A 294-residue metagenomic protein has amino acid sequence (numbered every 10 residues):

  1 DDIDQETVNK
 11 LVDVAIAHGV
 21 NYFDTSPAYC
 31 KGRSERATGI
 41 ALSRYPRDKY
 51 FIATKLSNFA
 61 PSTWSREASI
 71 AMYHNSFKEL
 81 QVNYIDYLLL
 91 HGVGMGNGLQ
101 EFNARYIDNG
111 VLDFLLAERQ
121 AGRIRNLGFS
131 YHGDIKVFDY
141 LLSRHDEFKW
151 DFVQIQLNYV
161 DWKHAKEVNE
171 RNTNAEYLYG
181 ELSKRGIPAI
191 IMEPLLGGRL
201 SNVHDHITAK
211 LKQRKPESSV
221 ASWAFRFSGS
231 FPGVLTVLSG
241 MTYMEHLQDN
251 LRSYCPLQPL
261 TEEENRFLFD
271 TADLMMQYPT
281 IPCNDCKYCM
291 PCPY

Functional and structural regions predicted by a protein language model:
D1, P27-Y29, S57-S62, Y159-V160: Short histidine/acidic/glycine/proline-rich micro-motifs that form metal- and phosphate-coordinating active-site loops
D1-Y50, N83, F114-Q120: N-terminal binding-site loop/beta-alpha segment at the start of enzyme catalytic domains that lines or forms
D2-A15, W64-L80, G133-R144, V220-F227: Short, acidic/polar
V8, S34, S69, Y73 (+2 more regions): Aromatic/hydrophobic pocket-lining residues that form the small-molecule binding cavity in soluble enzyme cores
A15, F23, T38, I52 (+8 more regions): Conserved, mostly hydrophobic/aromatic
Y45-E67, H91-G94: Structural motif corresponding to the early beta-alpha repeats
F77-F102: Active-site groove signature of glycoside hydrolases
V93-Y294: Beta/alpha (TIM)-barrel catalytic core signal, keyed to glycine-rich beta->alpha loops juxtaposed to Asp/Glu that bind
